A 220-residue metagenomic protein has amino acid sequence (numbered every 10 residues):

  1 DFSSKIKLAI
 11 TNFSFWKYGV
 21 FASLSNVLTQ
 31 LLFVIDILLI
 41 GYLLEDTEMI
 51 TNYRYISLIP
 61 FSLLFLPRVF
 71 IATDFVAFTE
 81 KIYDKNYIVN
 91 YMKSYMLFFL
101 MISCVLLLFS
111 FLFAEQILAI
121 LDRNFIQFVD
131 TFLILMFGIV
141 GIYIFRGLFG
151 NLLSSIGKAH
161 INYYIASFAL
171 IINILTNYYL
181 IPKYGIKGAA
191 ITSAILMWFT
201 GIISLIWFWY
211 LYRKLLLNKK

Functional and structural regions predicted by a protein language model:
D1-F33, A77-Y87, Y212-K220: Interhelical loop/hinge segments that connect adjacent transmembrane helices in multipass membrane
D1-L8, F70-T73, F149-L152, H160 (+2 more regions): C-terminal transmembrane helix end/exit motif
S14-A22, I40-F61, I126-V129, I186-I191: Interfacial/gating helices of multi-pass transporter permease domains
T29, F33, E48, Y53-A72 (+2 more regions): Transmembrane helix-bundle signature of multi-pass secondary active exporters and lipid flippases
T47-E48, L112-V140, K187: Interfacial segments at transmembrane-helix termini and the short loops linking adjacent helices
E48, A114, L118, G157-H160 (+3 more regions): Membrane-interface helix-loop junctions in multi-pass transport and translocation proteins
I56, P60-D84, F149-S155: Helix-loop junctions and terminal segments of transmembrane helices in multi-pass membrane transport/translocation
T79, I139-I165: Membrane-interface junctions at transmembrane-helix termini in multi-pass inner-membrane proteins
